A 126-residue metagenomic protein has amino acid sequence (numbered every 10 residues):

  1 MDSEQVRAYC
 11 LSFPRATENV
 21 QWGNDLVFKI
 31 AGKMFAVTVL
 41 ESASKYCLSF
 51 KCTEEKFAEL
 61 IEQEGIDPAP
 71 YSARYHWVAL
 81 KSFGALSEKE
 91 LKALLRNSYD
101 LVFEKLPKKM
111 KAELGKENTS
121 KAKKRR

Functional and structural regions predicted by a protein language model:
M1-R126: Charge-dense, helix-prone N-terminal extensions
